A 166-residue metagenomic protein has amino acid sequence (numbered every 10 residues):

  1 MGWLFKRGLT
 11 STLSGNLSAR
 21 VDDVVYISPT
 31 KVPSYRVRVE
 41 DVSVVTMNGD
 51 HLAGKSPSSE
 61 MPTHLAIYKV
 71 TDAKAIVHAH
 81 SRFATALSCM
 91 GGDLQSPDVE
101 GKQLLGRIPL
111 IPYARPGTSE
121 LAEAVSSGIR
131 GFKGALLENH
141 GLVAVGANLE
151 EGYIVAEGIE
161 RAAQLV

Functional and structural regions predicted by a protein language model:
M1-V166: Glycine-rich flexible loops
